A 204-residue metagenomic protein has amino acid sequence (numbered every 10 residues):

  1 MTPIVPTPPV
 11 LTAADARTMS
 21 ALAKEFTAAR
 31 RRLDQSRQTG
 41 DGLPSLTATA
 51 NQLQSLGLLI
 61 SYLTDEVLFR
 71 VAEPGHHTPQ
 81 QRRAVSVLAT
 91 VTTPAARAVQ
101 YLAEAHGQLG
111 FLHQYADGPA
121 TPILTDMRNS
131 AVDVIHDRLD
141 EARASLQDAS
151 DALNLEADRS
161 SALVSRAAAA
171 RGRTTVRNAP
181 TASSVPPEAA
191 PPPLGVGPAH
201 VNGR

Functional and structural regions predicted by a protein language model:
M1-I60: Leu/Val/Ala/Ile-rich N-terminal alpha-helices, chiefly Sec-type signal peptides and the beginnings
P6, K24, A28-Q38, D65 (+5 more regions): Generic surface-pattern signal
Q35-N51, S55-M127: Long, low-complexity or tandemly repetitive, helically biased scaffold regions used for multimeric assembly/adhesion
V85-N178: Amphipathic alpha-helical coiled-coil/helical-stalk segments
S165-R204: Long low-complexity, Ser/Thr/Pro- and charged-rich intrinsically disordered regions
